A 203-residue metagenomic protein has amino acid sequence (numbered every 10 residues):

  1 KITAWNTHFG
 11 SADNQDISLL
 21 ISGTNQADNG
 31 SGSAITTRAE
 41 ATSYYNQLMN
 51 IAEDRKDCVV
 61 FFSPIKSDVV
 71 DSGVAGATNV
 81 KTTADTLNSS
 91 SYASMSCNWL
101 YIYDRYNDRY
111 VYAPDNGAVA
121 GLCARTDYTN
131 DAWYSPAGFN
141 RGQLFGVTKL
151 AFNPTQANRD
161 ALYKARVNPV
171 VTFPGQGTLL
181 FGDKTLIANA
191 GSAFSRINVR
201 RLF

Functional and structural regions predicted by a protein language model:
K1-F203: A glycine- and small-residue-enriched flexible loop/hinge signal that marks low-structured segments
